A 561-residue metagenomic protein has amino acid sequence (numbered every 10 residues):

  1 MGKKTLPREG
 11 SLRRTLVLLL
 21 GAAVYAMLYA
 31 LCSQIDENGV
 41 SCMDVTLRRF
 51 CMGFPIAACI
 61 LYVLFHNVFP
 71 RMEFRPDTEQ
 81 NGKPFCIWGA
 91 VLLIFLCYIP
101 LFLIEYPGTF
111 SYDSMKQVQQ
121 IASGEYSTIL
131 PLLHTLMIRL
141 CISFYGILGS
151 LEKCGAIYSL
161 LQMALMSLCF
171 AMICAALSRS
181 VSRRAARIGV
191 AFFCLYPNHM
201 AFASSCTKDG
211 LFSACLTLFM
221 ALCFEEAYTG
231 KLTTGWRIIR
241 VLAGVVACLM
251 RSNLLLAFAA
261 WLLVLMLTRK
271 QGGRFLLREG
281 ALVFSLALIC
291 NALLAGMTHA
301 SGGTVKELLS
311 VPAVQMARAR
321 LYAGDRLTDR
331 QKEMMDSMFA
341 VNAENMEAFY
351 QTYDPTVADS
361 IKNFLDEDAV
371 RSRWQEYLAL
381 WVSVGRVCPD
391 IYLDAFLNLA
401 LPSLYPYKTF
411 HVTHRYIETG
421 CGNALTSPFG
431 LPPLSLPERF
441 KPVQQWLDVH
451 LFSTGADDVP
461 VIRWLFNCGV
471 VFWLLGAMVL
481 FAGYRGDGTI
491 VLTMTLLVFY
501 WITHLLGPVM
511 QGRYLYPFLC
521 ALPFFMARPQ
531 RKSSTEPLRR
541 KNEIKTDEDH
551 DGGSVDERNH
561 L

Functional and structural regions predicted by a protein language model:
C59, L160-S180: Transmembrane-helix motifs of polytopic, lipid-linked glycan transferases
I94, A186-P197, G244-C248: Short helix- or helix-capping micro-motifs that position conserved polar/aromatic residues at function-defining sites
E105-Q117, E125-C141, L148-K153: Extracytoplasmic catalytic/substrate-binding loops of multi-pass membrane glycan-assembly enzymes
L132-L136, I147-L168, V190: Loop-to-helix entry region of an early transmembrane alpha helix in multi-pass inner-membrane enzymes
K153-I157, D394, N398-T493, L497: Membrane-interface anchor segments at the N-terminal boundary of transmembrane helices in multi-pass membrane enzymes
S204-F212, M250: Short acidic/glycine- and proline-prone juxtamembrane loop motifs at membrane-interface regions of multi-pass membrane
R237-R251, L262-L263, V283-A287: Membrane-interface alpha helices of multi-pass inner-membrane proteins
G302-E438: Membrane-proximal stem/loop segments at transmembrane-domain junctions that anchor or position
